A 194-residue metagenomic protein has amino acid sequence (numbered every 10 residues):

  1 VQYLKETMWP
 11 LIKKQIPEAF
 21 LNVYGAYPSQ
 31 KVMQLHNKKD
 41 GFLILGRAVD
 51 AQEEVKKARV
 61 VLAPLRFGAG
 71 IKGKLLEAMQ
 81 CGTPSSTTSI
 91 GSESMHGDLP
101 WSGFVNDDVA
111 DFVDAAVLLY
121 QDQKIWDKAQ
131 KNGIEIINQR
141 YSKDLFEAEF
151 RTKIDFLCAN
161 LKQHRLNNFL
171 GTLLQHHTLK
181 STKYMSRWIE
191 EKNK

Functional and structural regions predicted by a protein language model:
V1-K57: Conserved catalytic-core segment of nucleotide-activated headgroup transferases in glycan assembly
L4-K5, L21, A78, F112 (+1 more regions): A structural motif in glycosyltransferase catalytic domains
D50, F67-G70, S92: Active-site donor-sugar recognition loop in glycosyltransferases
K56-G70, T83: Acidic donor-binding loop of glycosyltransferase active sites
K74-E77, P84-T88: Short hydrophobic beta-strand element within catalytic cores of glycosyltransferases and related nucleotide-activated
S89-P100, F104-V105: Short acidic/histidine- and often glycine-rich active-site loop of Leloir-type glycosyltransferases that engages
S102-A110, L118-Q123: Conserved acidic donor-binding segment of nucleotide-sugar-dependent glycosyltransferases
I125-K128, I134-K194: C-terminal amphipathic helix plus adjacent low-complexity, charged tail appended to glycosyltransferase catalytic
